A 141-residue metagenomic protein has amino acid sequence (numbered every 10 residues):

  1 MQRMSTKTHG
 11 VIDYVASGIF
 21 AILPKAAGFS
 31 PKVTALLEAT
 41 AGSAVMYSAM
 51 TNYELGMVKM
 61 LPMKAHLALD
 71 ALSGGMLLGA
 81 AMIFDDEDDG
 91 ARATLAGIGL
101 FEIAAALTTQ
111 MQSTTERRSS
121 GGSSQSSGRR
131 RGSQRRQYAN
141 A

Functional and structural regions predicted by a protein language model:
M1-A141: Short amphipathic, positively biased membrane-proximal segments that drive organelle/inner-membrane targeting
